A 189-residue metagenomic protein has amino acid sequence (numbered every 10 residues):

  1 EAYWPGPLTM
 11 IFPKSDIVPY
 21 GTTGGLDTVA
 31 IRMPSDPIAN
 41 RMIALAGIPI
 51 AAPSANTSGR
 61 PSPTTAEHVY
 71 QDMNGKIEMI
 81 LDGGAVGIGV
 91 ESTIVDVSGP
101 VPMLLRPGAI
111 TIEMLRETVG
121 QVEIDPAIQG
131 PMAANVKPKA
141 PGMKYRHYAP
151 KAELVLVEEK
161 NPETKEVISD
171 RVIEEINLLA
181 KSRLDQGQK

Functional and structural regions predicted by a protein language model:
E1-K189: Active-site-adjacent structural elements in enzyme catalytic cores
